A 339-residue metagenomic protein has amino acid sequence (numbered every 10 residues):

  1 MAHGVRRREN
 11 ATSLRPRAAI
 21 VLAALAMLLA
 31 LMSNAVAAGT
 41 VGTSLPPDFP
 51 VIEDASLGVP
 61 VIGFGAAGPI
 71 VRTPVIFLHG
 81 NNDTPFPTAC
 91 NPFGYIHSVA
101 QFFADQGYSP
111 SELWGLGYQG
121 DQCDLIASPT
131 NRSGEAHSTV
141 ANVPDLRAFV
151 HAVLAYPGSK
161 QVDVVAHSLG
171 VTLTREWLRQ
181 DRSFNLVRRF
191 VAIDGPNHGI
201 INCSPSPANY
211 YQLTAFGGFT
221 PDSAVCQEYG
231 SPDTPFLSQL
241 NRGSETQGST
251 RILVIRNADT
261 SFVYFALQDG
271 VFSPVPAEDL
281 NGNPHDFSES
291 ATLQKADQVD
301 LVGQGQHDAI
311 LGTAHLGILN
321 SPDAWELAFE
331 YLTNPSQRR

Functional and structural regions predicted by a protein language model:
M1-L14: N-terminal secretory signal peptides that target proteins for export/translocation
V21-N34: Bacterial N-terminal signal peptides
G39-L57, T130-N131, V143-R147, H151 (+1 more regions): Helical cap/lid subdomain of alpha/beta-hydrolase-fold lipid enzymes that gates access to the catalytic pocket
A67-G115: Short, surface-exposed "cap/lid" segments of acyl-processing enzymes
L78-G80, H167-S168, D194: The conserved beta1-alpha1 loop
Q119-E135: Cap/lid segment of the alpha/beta-hydrolase catalytic domain
P157-A166: Alpha/beta-hydrolase fold nucleophile elbow
A166, G170, T174: Gly/Ala-rich beta-loop-alpha elbow adjacent to hydrolase catalytic centers
